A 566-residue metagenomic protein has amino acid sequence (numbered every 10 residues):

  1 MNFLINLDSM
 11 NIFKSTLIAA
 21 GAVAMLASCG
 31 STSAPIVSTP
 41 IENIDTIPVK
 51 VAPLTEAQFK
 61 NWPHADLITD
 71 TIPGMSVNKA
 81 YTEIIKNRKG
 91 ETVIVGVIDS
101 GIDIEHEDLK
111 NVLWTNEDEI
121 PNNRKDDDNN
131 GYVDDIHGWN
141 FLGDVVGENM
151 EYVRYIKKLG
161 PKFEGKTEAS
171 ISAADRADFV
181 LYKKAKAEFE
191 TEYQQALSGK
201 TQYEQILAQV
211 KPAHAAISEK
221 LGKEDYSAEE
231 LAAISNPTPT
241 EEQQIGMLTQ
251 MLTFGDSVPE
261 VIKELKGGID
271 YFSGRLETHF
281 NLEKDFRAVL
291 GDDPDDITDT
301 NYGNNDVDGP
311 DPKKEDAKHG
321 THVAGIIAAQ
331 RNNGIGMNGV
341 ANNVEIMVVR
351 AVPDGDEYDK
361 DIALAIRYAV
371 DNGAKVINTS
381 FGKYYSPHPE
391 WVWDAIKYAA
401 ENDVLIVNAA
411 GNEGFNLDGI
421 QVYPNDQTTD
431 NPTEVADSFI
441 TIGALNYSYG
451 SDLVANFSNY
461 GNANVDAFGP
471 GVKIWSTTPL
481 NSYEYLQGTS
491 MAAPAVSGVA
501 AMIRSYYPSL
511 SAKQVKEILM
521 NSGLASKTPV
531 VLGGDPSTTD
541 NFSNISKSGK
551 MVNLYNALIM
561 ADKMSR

Functional and structural regions predicted by a protein language model:
L26-S28: C-terminal motif of bacterial Sec signal peptides marking the signal peptidase cleavage site
G30-T32: Bacterial signal peptide processing site
I36-T71: Post-signal peptide N-terminal segment of mature Sec-exported envelope proteins
Y81-K89, E315-A317, N338-A341, E357-N378 (+3 more regions): Mature extracellular/periplasmic domains of secretome proteins
T82-V95, I102-Y358, E434-F439, Y460-N464 (+1 more regions): Subtilisin-like serine protease catalytic core
D99, G411, G488: Active-site glycine-centered loops adjacent to acidic/histidine catalytic or metal-binding residues that shape
G291, V404, N425-S505, S509 (+2 more regions): Extracellular S/T/G-rich loop segment that most often corresponds to the catalytic His/Ser-adjacent loop
V370-N372, V376-F381, E390, D437-T441 (+1 more regions): C-terminal subdomain of the subtilisin-like protease fold in secreted/lumenal serine endopeptidases
